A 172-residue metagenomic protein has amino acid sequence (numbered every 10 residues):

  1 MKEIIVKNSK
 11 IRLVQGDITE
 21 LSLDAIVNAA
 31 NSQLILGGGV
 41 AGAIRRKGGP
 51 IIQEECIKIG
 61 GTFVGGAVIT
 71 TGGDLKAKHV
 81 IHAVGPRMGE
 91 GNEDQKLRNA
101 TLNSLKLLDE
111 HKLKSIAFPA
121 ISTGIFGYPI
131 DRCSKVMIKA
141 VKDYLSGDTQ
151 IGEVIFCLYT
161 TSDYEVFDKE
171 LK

Functional and structural regions predicted by a protein language model:
M1-H111: Glycine-/small-residue-enriched capping loops at alpha/beta junctions
M88-K172: Phosphate/ribose-phosphate-bearing ligand recognition and processing surfaces, centered on ADP-ribose/NAD(+/P+) systems
